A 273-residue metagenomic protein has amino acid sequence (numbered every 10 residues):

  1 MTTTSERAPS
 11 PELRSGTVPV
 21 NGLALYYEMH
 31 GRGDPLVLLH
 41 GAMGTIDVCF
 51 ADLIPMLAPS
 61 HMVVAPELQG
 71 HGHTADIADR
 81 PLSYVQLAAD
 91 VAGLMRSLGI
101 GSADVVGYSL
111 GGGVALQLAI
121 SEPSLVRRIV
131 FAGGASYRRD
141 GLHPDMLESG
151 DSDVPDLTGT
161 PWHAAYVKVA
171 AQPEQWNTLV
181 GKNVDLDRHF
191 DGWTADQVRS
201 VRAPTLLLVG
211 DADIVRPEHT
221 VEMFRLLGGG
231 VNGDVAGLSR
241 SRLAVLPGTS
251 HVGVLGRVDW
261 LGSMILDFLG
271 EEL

Functional and structural regions predicted by a protein language model:
P19, L23-D76: Conserved HGGG/HGGXW glycine-rich cap/lid loop of the alpha/beta-hydrolase fold
H40, A103, G107-S109: Conserved alpha/beta-hydrolase "nucleophile elbow" surrounding the catalytic nucleophile
V85-A103: Conserved acidic catalytic loop of the alpha/beta-hydrolase fold
G113-S121, L125-H163: Flexible "cap/lid" loop of the alpha/beta hydrolase fold
G181-Q197: Active-site nucleophile elbow and catalytic-triad environment of alpha/beta-hydrolase enzymes
V201, L207-V209: Short beta-strand/loop motif that positions the catalytic acidic residue of the alpha/beta-hydrolase fold
I214-E222, V254: Conserved alpha/beta-hydrolase "acid-adjacent" motif
D234, S239-L273: Catalytic active-site module of serine/aspartate enzymes centered on a nucleophile-bearing elbow/loop
